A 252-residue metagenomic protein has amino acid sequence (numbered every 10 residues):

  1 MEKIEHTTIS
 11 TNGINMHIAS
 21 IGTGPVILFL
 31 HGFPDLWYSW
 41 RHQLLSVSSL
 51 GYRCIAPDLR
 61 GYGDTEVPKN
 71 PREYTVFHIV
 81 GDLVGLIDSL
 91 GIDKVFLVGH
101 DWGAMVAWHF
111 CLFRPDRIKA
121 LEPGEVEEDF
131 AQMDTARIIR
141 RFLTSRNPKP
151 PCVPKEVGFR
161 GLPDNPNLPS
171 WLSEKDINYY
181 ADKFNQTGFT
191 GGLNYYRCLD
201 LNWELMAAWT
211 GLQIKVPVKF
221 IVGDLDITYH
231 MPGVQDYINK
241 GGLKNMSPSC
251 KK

Functional and structural regions predicted by a protein language model:
M1-V26, S49-Y52, N239-K252: Alpha/beta-hydrolase fold catalytic core
I9-N12, S49, A56-W102, L112-F113 (+1 more regions): Active-site loop/oxyanion-hole signature of alpha/beta-hydrolase fold enzymes
A19-E66: Conserved HGGG/HGGXW glycine-rich cap/lid loop of the alpha/beta-hydrolase fold
L28-G32, H100, V222: The conserved beta1-alpha1 loop
V106-F110: Hydrolases whose catalytic domains are alpha/beta-hydrolase-1, hotdog thioesterase, or metallo-beta-lactamase-like
D116-F130: A catalytic-pocket lid/entrance helix-loop region that shapes and gates access to the active site across common
T187, D200, L225-Y229: Acidic catalytic loop of the alpha/beta-hydrolase fold
K219-K252: Conserved loop-alpha-helix segment in the C-terminal half of the alpha/beta-hydrolase fold that carries the catalytic
